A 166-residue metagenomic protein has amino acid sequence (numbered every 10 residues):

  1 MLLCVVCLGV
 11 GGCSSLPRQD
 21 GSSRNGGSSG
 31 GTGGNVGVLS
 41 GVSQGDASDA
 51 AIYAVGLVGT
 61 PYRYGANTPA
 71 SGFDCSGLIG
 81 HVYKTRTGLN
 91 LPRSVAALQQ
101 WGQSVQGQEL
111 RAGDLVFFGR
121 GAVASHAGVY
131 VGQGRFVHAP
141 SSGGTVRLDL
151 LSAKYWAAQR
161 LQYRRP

Functional and structural regions predicted by a protein language model:
M1-L2: Bacterial N-terminal signal peptides that target proteins for export
L8-G12: C-terminal motif of bacterial Sec signal peptides marking the signal peptidase cleavage site
S14-V42, D46, L89, V105 (+2 more regions): Aromatic- and glycine-rich peptidoglycan recognition patches
G37-S40, T60-A112: Catalytic cysteine-centered active-site loop
D46-A50, A54, D74-C75, I79: Stable alpha-helical elements in mature extracytoplasmic
G113-D114, G134: Structural motif
